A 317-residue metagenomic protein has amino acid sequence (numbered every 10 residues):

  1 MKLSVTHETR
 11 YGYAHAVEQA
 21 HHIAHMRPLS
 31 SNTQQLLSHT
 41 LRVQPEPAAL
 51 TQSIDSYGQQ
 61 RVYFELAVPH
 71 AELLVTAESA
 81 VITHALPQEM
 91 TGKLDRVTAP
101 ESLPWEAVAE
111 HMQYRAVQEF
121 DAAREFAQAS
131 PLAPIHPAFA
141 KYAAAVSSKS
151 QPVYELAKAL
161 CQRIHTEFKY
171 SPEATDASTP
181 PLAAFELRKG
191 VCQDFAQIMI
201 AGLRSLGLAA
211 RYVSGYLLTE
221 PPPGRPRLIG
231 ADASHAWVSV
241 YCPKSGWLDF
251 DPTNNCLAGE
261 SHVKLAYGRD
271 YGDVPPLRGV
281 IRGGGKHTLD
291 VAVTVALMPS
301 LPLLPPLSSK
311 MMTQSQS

Functional and structural regions predicted by a protein language model:
M1, H7, A20-H22, H39 (+7 more regions): Structural beta-strand/beta-sheet cores of well-ordered domains, especially the beta-sheet scaffolds that support
M1-A144: Linear, non-domain "peripheral" regions
Y13, S53, T166, D176 (+4 more regions): Glycine-rich, flexible loop/turn motifs
A24-Q34, H39-R42, N254-P275, G279-T288 (+2 more regions): Glycine-rich, small/acidic residue-mixed loop/short-helix segments
P100-G190, L206, Y271, V295-L301: Secondary-structure boundary elements
Q162, D194-G285: Hydrophobic/aromatic-rich core segments of domains that either
S300-S309: Extended, charge-rich intrinsically disordered regulatory tails
